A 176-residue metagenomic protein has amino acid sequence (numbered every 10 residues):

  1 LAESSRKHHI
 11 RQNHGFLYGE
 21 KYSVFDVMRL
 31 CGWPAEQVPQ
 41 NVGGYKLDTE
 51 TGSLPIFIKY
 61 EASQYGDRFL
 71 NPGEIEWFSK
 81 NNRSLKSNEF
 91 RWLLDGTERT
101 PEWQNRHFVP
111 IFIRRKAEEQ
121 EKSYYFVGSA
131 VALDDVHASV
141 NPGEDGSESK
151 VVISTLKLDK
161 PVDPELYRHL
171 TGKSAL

Functional and structural regions predicted by a protein language model:
L1-K7: Elongated, non-catalytic scaffold/linker segments and compositionally distinctive motifs
R6, W33, G172-A175: Generic surface-pattern signal
I10-S123: Acidic, glycine-rich low-complexity segments with interspersed aromatic residues
E119-L176: Compact mixed alphabeta submodule
